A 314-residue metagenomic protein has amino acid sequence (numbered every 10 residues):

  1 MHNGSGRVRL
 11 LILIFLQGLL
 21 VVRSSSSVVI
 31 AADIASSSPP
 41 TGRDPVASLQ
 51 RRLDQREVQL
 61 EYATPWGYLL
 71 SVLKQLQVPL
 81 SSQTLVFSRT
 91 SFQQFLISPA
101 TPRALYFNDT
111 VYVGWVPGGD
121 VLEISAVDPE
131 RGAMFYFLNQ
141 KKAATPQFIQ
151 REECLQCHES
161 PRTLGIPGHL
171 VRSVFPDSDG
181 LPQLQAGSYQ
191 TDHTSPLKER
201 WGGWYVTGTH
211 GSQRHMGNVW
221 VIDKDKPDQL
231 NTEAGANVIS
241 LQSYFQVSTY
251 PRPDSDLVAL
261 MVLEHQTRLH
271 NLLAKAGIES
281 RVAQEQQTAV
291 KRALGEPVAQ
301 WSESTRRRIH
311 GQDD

Functional and structural regions predicted by a protein language model:
M1-V8: N-terminal secretory signal peptides that target proteins for export/translocation
S5, S24-S27: Serine residues within intrinsically disordered or low-complexity segments
L11-S25: Bacterial N-terminal signal peptides
I30-G119: N-terminal alpha-helical interaction blocks
G114-D314: Sequence context surrounding c-type heme c attachment/ligation sites in exported
